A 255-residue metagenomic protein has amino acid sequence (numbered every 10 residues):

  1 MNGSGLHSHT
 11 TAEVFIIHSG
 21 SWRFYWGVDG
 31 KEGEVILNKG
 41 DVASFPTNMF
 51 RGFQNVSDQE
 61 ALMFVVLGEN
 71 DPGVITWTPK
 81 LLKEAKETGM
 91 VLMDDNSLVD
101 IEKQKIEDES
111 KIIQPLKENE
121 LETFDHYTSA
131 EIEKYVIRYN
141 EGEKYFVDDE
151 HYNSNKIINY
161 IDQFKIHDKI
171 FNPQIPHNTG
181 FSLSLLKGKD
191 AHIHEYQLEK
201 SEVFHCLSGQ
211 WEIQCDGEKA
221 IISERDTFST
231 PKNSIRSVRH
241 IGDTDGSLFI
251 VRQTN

Functional and structural regions predicted by a protein language model:
M1-H9, K165-I170, S182-E199, K232: Conserved short histidine dyad/triad with adjacent acidic residue
T10-R23, G27-V28, A191, E199-D216: Glycine- and acidic-residue-biased ligand/ion/polar-headgroup-sensing regions
V14-I16, A43-S44, D58-W77, S229 (+2 more regions): A short hydrophobic beta-strand segment most commonly corresponding to one strand of the jelly-roll/cupin
V28-P46, G217-K232: Short acidic-glycine-tyrosine-enriched beta hairpin
M49-G52, S234-S237: Short, charged beta-turn/beta-strand-edge "cap" motif at the junction between a beta-strand and an adjacent loop
G52-K103: A contiguous, mid-protein "functional segment" used to position or interact with cofactors/ions or partner subunits
L92-S182: A short, N-terminal "cap"/entry segment at the start of jelly-roll beta-barrel domains of the cupin/DSBH fold
